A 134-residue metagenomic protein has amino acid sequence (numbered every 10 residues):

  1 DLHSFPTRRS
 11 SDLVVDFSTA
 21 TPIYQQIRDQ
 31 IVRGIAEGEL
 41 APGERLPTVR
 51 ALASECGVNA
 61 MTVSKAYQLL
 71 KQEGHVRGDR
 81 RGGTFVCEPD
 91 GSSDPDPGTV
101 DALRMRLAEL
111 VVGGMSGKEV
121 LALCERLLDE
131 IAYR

Functional and structural regions predicted by a protein language model:
H3-S10: Short, small-residue-biased leader/transition segments that mark boundaries at the very start of proteins
G38, G74: Glycine-centered, phosphate/nucleic-acid-interacting loop/turn motifs that mediate DNA/RNA or nucleotide
R45-C56: A short alpha-helical element within helix-turn-helix/winged-helix DNA-binding domains across DNA-binding proteins
R45-L46, G78-V86, D90-G91: Short, Lys/Arg-rich nucleic-acid/phosphate-binding segment
M61: Key DNA-contact positions within bacterial/archaeal DNA-binding proteins
D90-M115: Conserved segment of winged-helix/HTH DNA-binding domains
E109-R134: C-terminal regulatory/oligomerization modules of transcriptional regulators
